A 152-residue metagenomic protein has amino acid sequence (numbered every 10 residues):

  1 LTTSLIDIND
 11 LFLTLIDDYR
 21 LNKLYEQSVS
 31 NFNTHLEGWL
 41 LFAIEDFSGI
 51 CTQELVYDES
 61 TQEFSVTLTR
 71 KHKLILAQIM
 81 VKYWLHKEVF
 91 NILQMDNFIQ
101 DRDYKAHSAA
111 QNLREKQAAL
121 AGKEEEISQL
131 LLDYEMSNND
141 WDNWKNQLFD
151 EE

Functional and structural regions predicted by a protein language model:
L1-L68, L131-E152: Conserved short "hinge" loops at termini or chain/domain junctions
T34-A110, Q117, E124: Divalent metal-cofactor coordination and adjacent catalytic microenvironments
S108-D142: Polybasic, proline/glycine-rich intrinsically disordered low-complexity segments
